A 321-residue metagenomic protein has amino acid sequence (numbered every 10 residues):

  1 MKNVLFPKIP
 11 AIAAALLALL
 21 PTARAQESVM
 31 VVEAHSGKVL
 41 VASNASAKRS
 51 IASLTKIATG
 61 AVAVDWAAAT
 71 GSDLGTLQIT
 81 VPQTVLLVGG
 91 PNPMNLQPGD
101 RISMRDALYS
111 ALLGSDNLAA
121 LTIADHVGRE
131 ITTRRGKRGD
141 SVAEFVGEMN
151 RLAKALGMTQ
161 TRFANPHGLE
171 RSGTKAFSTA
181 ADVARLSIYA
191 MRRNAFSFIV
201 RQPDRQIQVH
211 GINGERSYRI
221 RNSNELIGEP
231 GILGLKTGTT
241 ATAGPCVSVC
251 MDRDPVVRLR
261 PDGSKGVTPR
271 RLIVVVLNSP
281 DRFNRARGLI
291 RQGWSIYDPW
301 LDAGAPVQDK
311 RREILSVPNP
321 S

Functional and structural regions predicted by a protein language model:
M1-F6: N-terminal secretory signal peptides that target proteins for export/translocation
P10-L19: Bacterial N-terminal signal peptides
T22-R49, V62-A68: Short pre-catalytic segments that frame enzyme active sites
Q26-S28, A34-S36, M104, D125-P320: Penicillin-recognizing serine hydrolase domain
H35-S46, G90, L121, G128 (+1 more regions): Acidic/histidine-rich, surface-exposed loop or edge segments in extracytoplasmic proteins
G37, S50-I79, V183: Active-site SXXK
A69-Q97, R201-G211: Short, glycine/proline-biased beta-turn/loop segments that scaffold the active-site neighborhood
L112-S115: Short helix- or helix-capping micro-motifs that position conserved polar/aromatic residues at function-defining sites
